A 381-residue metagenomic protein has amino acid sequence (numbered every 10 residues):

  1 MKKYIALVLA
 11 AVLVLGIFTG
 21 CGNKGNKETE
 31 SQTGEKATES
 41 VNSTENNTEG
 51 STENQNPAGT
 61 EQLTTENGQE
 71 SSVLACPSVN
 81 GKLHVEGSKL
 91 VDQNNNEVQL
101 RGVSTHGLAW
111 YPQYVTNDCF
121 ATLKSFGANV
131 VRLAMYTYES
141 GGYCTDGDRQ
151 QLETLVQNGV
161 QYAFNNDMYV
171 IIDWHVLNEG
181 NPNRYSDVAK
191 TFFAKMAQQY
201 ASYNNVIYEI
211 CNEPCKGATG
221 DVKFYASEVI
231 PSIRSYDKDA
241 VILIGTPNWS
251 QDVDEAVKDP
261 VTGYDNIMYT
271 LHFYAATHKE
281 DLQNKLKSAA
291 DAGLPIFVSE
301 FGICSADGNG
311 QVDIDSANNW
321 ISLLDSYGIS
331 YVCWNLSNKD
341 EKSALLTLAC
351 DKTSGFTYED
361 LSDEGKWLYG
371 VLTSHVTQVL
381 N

Functional and structural regions predicted by a protein language model:
M1-L9: Positively charged n-region of N-terminal signal peptides that target proteins for export
G16-G20: C-terminal motif of bacterial Sec signal peptides marking the signal peptidase cleavage site
G22-N47: Short, low-complexity, disordered segments immediately C-terminal to signal peptides in bacterial exported proteins
G50, P57-V130, D146, S374-V379: N-terminal carbohydrate-binding accessory modules
K82-L83, G107, P112, N129 (+5 more regions): Extracellular glycoside hydrolase catalytic/binding regions
W110-V130, A134-M135, G141-I210, D221-Y236: An active-site-proximal structural segment forming one wall of the substrate-binding cleft that immediately precedes
T137, L177-N178, I303, N338: Conserved beta-strand edge residues that scaffold enzyme active sites
